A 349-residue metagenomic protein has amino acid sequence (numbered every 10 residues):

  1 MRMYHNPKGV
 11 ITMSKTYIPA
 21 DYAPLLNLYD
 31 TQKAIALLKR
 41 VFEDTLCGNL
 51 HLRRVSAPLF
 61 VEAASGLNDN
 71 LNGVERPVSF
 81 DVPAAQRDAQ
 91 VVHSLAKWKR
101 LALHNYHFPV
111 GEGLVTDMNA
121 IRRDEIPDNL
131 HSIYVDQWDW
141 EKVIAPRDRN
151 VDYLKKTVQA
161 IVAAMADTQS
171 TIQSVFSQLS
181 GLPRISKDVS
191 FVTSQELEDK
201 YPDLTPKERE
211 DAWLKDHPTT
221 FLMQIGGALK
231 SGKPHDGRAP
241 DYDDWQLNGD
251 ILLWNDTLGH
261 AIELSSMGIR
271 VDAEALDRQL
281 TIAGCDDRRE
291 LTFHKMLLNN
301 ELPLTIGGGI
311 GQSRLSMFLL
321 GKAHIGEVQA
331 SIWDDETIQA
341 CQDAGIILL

Functional and structural regions predicted by a protein language model:
M1-M3: Methionine residue identity
G9-H131, D139-V143: Class II aminoacyl-tRNA synthetase-like tRNA-binding/catalytic domains
K33, L37, V41, R149-K156 (+4 more regions): Generic recognition of stable, solvent-exposed alpha-helical segments in well-folded globular domains
L46-R53, I161-I172, A323: A generic secondary-structure signal for well-formed alpha-helical elements
F80-V82, H104-V110, L130-S132, R209-K215 (+2 more regions): A general structural signal for short secondary-structure junctions and capping/turn motifs
E112-L114, V135-D139, H217-T219, G259-A261: Extracellular structured ligand-interaction cores
T116-L204: Extended, charged alpha-beta segments that form solvent-exposed binding/catalytic grooves in nucleic-acid-handling
I121, T193-L349: A translation/RNA-centric and nucleic-acid-associated enzymatic feature enriched in Class II aminoacyl-tRNA synthetases
